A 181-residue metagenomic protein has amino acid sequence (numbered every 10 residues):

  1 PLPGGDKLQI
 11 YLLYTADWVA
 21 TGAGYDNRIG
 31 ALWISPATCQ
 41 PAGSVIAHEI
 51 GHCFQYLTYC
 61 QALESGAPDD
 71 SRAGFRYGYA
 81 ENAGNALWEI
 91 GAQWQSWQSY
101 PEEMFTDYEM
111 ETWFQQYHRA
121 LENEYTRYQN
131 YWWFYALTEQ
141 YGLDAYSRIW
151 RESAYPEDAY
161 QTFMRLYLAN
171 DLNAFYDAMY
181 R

Functional and structural regions predicted by a protein language model:
P1-G84, A92, E102-E103, R119: Juxtacatalytic substrate-recognition/specificity segment
A37-V45, N82-A86, E124-Y128, E139-Q140 (+1 more regions): Soluble non-cytosolic domains of exported or imported proteins
A42-I50, L87-G91, Q95, N130-W133 (+2 more regions): Stable alpha-helical elements in mature extracytoplasmic
Y79-N82, Y117-E124, Y135, R148-R151: Active-site rim elements
S96-Q116, Y141-Y155: Short helix/loop segments within enzyme catalytic domains that coordinate or immediately flank catalytic cofactors
Y108-Y131: Catalytic-site signature segments of enzymes, centered on catalytic residues
F134-Y135, M164: Amphipathic alpha-helical segments within well-ordered protein domains
E157-R181: Beta/coil-rich, acidic/histidine-enriched accessory regions frequently appended to metallopeptidases
